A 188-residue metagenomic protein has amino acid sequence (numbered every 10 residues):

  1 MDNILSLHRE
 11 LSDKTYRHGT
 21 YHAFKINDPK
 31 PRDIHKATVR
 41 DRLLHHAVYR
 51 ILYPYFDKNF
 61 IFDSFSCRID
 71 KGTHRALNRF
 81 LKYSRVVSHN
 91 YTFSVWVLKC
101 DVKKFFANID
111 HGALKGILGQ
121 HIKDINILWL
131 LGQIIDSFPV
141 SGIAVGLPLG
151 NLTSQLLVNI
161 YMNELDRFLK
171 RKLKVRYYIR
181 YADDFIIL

Functional and structural regions predicted by a protein language model:
N3-K14, H18-T20, Y83-L188: Conserved polymerase palm-domain catalytic core
L7, I26, I34-K36, F80 (+1 more regions): Generic structural hydrophobic/aromatic packing signal, biased to beta-strands
H18-H45, N59-G72, S137-N159: Short, conserved non-catalytic motifs in the polymerase core
L43, R75, N126: Charged, alpha-helix-enriched surfaces in structured cytosolic catalytic cores of large nucleotide-utilizing machines
A47-L52: Active/ligand-binding-proximal structured segments within catalytic/core domains that scaffold catalytic residues
Y53-A107: Active-site-proximal segment of RNA-dependent polymerases
